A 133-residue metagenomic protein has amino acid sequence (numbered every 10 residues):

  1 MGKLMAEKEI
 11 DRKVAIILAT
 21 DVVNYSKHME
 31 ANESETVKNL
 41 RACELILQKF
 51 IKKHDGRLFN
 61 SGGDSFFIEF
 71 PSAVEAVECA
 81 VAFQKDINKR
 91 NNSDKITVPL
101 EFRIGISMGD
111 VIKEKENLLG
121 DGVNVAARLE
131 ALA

Functional and structural regions predicted by a protein language model:
G2-C79, D86: Catalytic NTP-binding/metal-coordinating core of nucleotidyl cyclase/transferase enzymes
K8, L45, F67-A133: Catalytic beta-strand-to-alpha-helix segment of the class III nucleotidyl cyclase homology domain
